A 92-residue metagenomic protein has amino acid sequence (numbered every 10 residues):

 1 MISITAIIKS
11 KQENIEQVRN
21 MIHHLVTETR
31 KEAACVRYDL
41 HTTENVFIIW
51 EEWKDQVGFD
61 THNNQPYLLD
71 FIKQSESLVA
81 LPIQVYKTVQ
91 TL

Functional and structural regions predicted by a protein language model:
I2, I7, R37-N45, F71-L92: Glycine-rich beta-strand-turn "strand-cap" elements at beta-sheet edges
I7-K9, W50-E52: Short hydrophobic/aromatic beta-strand micro-patches that form the beta-sheet surface supporting nucleotide- or nucleic
K9-Q17: Short, surface-exposed ligand-recognition loops at beta-strand->loop->(often short) alpha-helix junctions that present
N14, N45, G58: Short phosphate-engaging motifs
Q17-N20, N63: Generic recognition of short, well-ordered alpha-helical segments
R19-I22, V26, I72: Short amphipathic alpha-helical/adjacent loop interface patches that line ligand and macromolecule-binding sites
H24-F47: Short, glycine- and small/hydrophobic-rich beta-strand elements in well-ordered beta-sheets
R30-V36, E52-V85: An amphipathic, aromatic/His-enriched active-site/gating alpha helix that lines ligand/cofactor pockets
